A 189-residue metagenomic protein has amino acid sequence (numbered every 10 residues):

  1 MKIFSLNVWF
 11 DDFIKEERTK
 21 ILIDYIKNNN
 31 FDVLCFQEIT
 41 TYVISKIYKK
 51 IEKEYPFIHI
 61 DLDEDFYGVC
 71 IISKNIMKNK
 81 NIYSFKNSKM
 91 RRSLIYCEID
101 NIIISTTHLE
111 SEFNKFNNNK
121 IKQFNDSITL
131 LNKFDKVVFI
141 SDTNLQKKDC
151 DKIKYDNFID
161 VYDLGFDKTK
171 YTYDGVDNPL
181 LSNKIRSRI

Functional and structural regions predicted by a protein language model:
K2-V8, L22-I44, I72, C97 (+3 more regions): Active-site beta-strand/loop signature of hydrolases that rely on acidic residues for catalysis
S5-T19, E110-N119: Acidic/histidine-rich helix-loop elements that form or flank divalent-metal/phosphate-binding sites at the catalytic
K15, V33-L109: Structured beta-strand-rich core segments of catalytic domains in phosphoester-bond hydrolases
E16-R18, I47-Y48, F116-N118, D149-I153 (+1 more regions): Short aromatic-enriched loop/helix-cap "lid" or pocket-rim segments at secondary-structure transitions that line
I21-L22, I47-E54, I153-N157: Glycine-rich, phosphate-binding/catalytic loops in enzymes
P56-S73, N87-R91, L145-I189: Active site of divalent-metal-dependent phosphoester/diester hydrolases
I102-N114, G165-K168: Active-site-proximal loop/helix segment associated with metal-binding centers of metalloenzymes
